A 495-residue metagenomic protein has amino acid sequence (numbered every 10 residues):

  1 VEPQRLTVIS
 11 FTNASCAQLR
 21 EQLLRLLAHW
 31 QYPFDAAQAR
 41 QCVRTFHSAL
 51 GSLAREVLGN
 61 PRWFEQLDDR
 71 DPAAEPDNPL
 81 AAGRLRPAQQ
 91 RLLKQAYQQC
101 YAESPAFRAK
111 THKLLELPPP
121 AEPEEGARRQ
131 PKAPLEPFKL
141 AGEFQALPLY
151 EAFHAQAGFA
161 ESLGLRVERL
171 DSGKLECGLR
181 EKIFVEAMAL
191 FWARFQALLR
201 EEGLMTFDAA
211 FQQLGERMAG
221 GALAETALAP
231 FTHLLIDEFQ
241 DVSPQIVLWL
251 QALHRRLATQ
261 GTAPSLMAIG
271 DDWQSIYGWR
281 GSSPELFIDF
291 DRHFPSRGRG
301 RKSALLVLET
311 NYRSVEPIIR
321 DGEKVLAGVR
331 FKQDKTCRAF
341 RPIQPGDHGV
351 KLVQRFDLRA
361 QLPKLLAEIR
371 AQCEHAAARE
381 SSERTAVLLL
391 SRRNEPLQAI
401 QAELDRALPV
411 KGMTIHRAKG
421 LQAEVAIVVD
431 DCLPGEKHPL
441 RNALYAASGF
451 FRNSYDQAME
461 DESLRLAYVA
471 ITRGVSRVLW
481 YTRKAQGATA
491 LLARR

Functional and structural regions predicted by a protein language model:
V1, G300-S303, E309-V410, A458-D461: Helicase P-loop NTPase motor core
V1-R62, E225, Y468-T472: P-loop NTPase Walker
R5-T7, A88-H233: Accessory N-terminal region flanking or inserted into the helicase ATPase core in nucleic-acid motor proteins
C42-V43, C177-D289, T310, G420: Conserved helicase NTPase motor core
S52-Q66, Q213-A229, M413-I415: Conserved RecA-like ASCE ATPase "motif II neighborhood" in helicase/translocase motors
P244-H348, L479: Conserved RecA-like helicase ATPase core segment that couples NTP binding/hydrolysis to strand translocation
M413, R417-A446: A short beta-strand element within the Helicase C-terminal
E436-R441, A446-R495: C-terminal accessory regions
